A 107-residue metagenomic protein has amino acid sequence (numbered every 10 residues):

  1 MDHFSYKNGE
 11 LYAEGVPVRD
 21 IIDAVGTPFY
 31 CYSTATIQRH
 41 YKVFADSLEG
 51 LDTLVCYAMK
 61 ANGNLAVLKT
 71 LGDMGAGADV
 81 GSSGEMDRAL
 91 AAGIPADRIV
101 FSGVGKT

Functional and structural regions predicted by a protein language model:
M1-T107: A charged N-terminal "starter" segment
